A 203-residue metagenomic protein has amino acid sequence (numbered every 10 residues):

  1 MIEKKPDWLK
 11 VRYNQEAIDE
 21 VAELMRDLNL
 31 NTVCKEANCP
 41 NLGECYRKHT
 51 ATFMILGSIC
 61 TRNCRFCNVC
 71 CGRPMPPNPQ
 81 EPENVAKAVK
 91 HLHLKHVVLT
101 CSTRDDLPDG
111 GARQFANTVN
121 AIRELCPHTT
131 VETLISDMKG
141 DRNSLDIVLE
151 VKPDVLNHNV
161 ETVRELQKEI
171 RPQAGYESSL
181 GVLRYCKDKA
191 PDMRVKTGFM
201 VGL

Functional and structural regions predicted by a protein language model:
M1-N63: Flexible, acidic/Gly-rich N-terminal and inter-domain linker regions that tether and position cofactor-handling modules
E3-D7, R65-R73, T100: Glycine-/proline-rich flexible loop or hinge segments
V11-D19, V33, P79, E83 (+2 more regions): Electropositive phosphate-/nucleotide-binding environments in soluble metabolic enzymes
L42, N63, C67, L166-E169: Residues that scaffold the ATP/ADP-binding catalytic core of kinase and kinase-like folds
G43-F53, F66-N84: Iron-sulfur (Fe-S) cluster-binding segments and ferredoxin-like electron-carrier domains, especially [2Fe-2S]
L56-N63, C67, P82-E83, A88-L92: A contiguous, low-structure linker/loop signature
S58, G72, S136-K139: Short, surface-exposed acidic/glycine-rich loop or hinge patches that mediate macromolecular interfaces
E81-H91, K95-V97, C101-L203: Conserved AdoMet/S-adenosylmethionine-binding subsite of the radical SAM
